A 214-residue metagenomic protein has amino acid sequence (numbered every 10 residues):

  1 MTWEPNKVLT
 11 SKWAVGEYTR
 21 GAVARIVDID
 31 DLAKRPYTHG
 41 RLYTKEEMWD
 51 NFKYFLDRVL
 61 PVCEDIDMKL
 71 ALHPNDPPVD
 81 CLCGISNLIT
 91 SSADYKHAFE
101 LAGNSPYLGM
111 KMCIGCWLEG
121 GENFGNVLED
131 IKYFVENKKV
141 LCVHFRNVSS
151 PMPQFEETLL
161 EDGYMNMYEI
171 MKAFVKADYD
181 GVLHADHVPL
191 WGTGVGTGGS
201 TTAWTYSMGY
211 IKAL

Functional and structural regions predicted by a protein language model:
M1-Y54: Active-site-proximal, glycine-rich beta->alpha crossover segments in alpha/beta enzymes that shape flexible
I26-G40, K53-D65, K69, V79-L214: Histidine-acidic metal/acid-base catalytic patches
D76: Glycine-rich beta-alpha junction loops
